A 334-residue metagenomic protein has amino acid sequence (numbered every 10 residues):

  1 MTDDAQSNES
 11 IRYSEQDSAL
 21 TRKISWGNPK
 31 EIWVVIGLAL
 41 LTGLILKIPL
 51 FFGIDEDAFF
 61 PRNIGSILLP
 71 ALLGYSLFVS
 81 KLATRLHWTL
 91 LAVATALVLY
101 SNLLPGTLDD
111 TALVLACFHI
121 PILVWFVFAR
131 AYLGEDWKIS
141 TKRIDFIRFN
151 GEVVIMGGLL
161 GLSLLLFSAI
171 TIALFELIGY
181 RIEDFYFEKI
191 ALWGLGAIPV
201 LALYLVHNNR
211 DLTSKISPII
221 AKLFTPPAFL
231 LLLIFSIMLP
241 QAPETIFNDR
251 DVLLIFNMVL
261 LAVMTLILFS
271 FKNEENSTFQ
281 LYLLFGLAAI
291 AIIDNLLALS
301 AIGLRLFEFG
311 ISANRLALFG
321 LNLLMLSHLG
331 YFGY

Functional and structural regions predicted by a protein language model:
M1-F78: N-terminal signal-anchor module of multipass membrane proteins
D17-P29, S76-T84, Y132-N150, I172-R181 (+5 more regions): Juxtamembrane membrane-water interface segments of multi-pass membrane proteins, especially cytoplasmic-side
K30-L38, R62, R148, E152 (+3 more regions): Alpha-helical transmembrane segments of integral membrane proteins
L38, A94-L99, P121-A131, G151-T171 (+5 more regions): Alpha-helical transmembrane segments of multi-pass integral membrane proteins
E56-A58, L72-L195, L203-A221: Membrane-interface helix-loop-helix junctions at boundaries between adjacent transmembrane segments
F59-F60, F187-A191, I220-F224, Q241-L260 (+2 more regions): Transmembrane alpha-helix entry/boundary detector in multi-pass membrane proteins
I311-Y334: C-terminal structured domain segments
